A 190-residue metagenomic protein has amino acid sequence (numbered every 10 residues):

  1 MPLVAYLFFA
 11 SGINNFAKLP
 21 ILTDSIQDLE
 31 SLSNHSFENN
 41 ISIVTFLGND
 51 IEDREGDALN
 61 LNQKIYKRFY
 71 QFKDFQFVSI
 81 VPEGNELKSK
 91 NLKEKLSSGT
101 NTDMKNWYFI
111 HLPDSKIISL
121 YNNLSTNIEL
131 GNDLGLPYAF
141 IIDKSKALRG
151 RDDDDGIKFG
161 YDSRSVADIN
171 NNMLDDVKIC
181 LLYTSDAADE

Functional and structural regions predicted by a protein language model:
M1-E30: N-terminal targeting signals for export/organelle localization
S36-L61: Short active-site neighborhood of thiol/selenol oxidoreductases, capturing the structured segment around
T45, F77-S79, I141: Structural beta-sheet core signal
E52-I110, D114-L120: Structural microenvironment flanking redox-active thiols in thiol-disulfide oxidoreductases
I128-E129, D133-F140: Structural micro-motif
P137-D153: A short, hydrophobic beta-strand/beta-hairpin element that forms part of a small beta-sheet core
D153-V177: Non-catalytic, surface beta->alpha helical segment in thiol-disulfide oxidoreductase systems
Y183-E190: Conserved small/polar residues in nucleotide/adenosyl-binding loops
